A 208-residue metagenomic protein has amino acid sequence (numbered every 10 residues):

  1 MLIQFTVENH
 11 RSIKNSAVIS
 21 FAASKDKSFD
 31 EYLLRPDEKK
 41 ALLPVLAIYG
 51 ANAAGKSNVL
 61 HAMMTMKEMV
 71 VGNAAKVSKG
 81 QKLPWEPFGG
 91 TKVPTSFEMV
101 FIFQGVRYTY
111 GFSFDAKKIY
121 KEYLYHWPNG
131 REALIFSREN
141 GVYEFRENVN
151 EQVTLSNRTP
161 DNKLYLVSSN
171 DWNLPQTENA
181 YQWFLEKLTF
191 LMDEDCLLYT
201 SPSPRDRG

Functional and structural regions predicted by a protein language model:
M1-T65: Pre-Walker A-like glycine/lysine-rich segment at the N-terminus of P-loop NTPase domains
I3, T95-F97, N162: Structural beta-strand/beta-sheet cores of well-ordered domains, especially the beta-sheet scaffolds that support
T6, S20-A22, V100, S113 (+1 more regions): Residues in well-ordered beta-strands of folded domains
V7, F101-F103, H126: Short acidic, glycine-rich loop/turn motifs
S12, F103-R107, N129: Glycine-centered tight beta-turn/hairpin loop motif at sheet-sheet or coil-to-beta transitions
P36-A41, A47, A51, L60-I119: Conserved P-loop NTP-binding catalytic core
T109-S201, R205: Electropositive, glycine-dotted interaction segments that contact anionic polymers or phosphate-rich ligands
